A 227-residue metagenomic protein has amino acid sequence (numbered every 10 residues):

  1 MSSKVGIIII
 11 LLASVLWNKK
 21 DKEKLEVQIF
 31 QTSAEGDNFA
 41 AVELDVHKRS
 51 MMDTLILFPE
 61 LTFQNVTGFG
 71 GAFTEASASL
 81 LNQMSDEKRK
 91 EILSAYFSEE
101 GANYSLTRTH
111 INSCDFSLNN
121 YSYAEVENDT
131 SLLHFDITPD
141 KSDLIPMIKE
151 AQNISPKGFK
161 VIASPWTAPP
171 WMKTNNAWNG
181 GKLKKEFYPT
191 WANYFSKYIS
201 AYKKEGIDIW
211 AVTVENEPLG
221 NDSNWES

Functional and structural regions predicted by a protein language model:
M1-L25: Bacterial Sec-dependent N-terminal signal peptides
I29-T32: N-terminal extension/subdomain marker
E35-I209: N-terminal catalytic cores of secreted or lumenal carbohydrate-active enzymes
E215-G220: Short, conserved phosphate-binding/catalytic loop or strand-edge motifs used in phosphoryl-/nucleotidyl-transfer
N221-S227: Aromatic- and carboxylate-enriched substrate-binding clefts and catalytic-loop regions of carbohydrate-active enzymes
